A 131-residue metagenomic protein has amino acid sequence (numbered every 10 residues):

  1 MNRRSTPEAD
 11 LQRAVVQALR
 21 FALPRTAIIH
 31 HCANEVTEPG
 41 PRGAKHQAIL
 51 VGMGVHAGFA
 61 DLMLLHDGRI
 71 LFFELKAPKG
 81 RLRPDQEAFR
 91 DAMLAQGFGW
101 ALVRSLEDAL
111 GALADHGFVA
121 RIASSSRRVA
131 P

Functional and structural regions predicted by a protein language model:
M1-P131: Catalytic phosphate/metal-binding cores of nucleic-acid and nucleotide-processing enzymes, i.e., regions that mediate
